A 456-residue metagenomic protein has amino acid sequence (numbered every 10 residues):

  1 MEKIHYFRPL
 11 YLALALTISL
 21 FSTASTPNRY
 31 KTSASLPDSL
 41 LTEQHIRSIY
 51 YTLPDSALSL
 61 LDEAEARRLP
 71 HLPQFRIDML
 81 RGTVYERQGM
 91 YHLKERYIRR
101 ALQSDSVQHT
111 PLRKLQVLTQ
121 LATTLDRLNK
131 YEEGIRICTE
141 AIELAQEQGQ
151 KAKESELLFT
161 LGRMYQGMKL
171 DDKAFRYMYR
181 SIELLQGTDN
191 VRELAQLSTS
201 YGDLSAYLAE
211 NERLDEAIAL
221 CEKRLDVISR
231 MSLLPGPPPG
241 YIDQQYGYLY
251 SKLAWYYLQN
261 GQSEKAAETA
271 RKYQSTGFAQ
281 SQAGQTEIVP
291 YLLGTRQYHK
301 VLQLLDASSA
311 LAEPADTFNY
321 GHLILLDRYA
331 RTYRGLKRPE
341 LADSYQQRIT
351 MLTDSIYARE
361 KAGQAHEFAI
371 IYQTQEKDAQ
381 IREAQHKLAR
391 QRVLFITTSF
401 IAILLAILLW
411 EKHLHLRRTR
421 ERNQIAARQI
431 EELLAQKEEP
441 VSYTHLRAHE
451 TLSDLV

Functional and structural regions predicted by a protein language model:
E2-Y11, L16-I18, S22-K361: A "functional boundary" signal
S39, D55, H299, A315-I430 (+1 more regions): Hydrophobic positions within repeat-based interaction scaffolds
K437-P440: Leucine-rich heptad-repeat coiled-coil signaling helices that relay conformational changes in two-component systems
T444-T451: Conserved small/polar residues in nucleotide/adenosyl-binding loops
